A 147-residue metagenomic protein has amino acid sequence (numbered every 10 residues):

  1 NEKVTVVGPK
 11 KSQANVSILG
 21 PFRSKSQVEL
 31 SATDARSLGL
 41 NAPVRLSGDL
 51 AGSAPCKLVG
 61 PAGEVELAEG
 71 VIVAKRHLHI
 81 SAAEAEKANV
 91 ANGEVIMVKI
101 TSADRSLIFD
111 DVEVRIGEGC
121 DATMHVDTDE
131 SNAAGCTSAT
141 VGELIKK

Functional and structural regions predicted by a protein language model:
N1-P9, N15-P61, E66-E94, K99 (+1 more regions): Short beta-strand-centered segments at strand-helix junctions
E64, S102-S106, K147: Short, charged beta-turn/beta-strand-edge "cap" motif at the junction between a beta-strand and an adjacent loop
